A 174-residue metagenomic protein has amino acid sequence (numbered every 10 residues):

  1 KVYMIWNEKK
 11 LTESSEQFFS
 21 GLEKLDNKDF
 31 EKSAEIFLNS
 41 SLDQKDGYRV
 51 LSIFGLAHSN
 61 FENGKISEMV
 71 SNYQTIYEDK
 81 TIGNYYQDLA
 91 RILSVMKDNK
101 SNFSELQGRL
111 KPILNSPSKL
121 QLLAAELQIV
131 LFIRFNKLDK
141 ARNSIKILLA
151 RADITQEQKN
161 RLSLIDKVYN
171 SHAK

Functional and structural regions predicted by a protein language model:
K1-W6: Single-pass alpha-helical transmembrane signal-anchor segments
E8, N27, Q156: Charge-dense, low-complexity intrinsically disordered segments
L11-K32: Short extracytoplasmic/periplasmic juxtamembrane "stem" segments immediately C-terminal to an N-terminal membrane anchor
L11-T12, G47, K119: Short helix-capping and inter-helix turn/linker motifs at the boundaries of alpha-helical repeat units
E16-F19, S41, Q121: N-proximal accessory regions
F18-L22, L51-E62, L89-S94: Non-membrane alpha-helical segments in proteins
K28-T81: Extracytoplasmic/periplasmic/luminal assembly and interaction segments in envelope/secretory/respiratory proteins
N60-N63, V70-N72, I76-K174: Soluble extracytoplasmic domains of inner/organellar membrane proteins
